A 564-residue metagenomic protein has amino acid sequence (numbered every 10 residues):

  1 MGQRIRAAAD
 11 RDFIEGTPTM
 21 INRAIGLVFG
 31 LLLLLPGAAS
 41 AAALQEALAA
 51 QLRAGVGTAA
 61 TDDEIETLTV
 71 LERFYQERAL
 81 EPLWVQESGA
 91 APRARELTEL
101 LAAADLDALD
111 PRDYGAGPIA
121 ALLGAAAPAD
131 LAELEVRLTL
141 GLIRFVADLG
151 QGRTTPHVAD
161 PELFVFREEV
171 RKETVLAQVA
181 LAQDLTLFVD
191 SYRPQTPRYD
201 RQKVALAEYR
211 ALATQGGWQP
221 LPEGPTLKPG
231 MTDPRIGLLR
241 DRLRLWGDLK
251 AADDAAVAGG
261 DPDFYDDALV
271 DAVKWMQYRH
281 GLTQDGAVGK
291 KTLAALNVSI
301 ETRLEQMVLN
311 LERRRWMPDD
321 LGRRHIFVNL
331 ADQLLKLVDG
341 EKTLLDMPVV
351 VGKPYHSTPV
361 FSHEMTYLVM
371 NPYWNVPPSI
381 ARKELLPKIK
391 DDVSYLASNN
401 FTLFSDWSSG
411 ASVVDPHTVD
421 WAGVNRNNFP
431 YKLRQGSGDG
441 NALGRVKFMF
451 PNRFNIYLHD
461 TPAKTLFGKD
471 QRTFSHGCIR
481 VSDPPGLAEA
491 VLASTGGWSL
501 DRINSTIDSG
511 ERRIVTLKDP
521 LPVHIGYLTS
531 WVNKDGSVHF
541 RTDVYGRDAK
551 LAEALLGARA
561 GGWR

Functional and structural regions predicted by a protein language model:
I5-A7, N22, P36-A41: N-terminal cationic amphipathic segment used for targeting or macromolecule association
I5-T19: Short, Lys/Arg-enriched N-terminal segments with co-localized hydrophobic residues within the first ~10-30 amino acids
A8-A9, A132, G440: Intrinsically disordered, low-complexity Ser/Thr/Pro-rich tracts
G26-P36: Bacterial N-terminal signal peptides
S40-E66, V136, L140-I143, L163-R564: Well-ordered beta-sheet/strand-loop patches within structured domains
A42-F166: Cationic-aromatic interfacial patches
